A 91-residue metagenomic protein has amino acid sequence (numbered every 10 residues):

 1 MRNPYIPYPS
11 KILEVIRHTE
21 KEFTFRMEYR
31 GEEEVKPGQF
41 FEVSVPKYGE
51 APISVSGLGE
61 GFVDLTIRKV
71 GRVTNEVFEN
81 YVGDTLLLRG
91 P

Functional and structural regions predicted by a protein language model:
R2-D84: Ferredoxin-reductase
G83-P91: Hydrophobic alpha-helical segments and helix pairs
